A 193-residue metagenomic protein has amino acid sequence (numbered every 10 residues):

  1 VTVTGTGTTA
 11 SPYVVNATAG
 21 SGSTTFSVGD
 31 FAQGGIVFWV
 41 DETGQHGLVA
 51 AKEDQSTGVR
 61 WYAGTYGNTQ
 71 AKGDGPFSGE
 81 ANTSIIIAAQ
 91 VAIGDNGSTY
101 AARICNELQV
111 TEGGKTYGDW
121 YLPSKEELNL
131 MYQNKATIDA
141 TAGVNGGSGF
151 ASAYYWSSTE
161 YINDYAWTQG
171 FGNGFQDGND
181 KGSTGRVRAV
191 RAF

Functional and structural regions predicted by a protein language model:
V1-G22: Surface-exposed, low-helix, low-complexity loop/repeat segments of extracellular attachment proteins
T2-G7, I36-W39, W156: Short amphipathic beta-strand and strand-loop transition segments with alternating hydrophobic
G5-S11, V40-G44, Y161-N163: Short, ordered beta-strand-loop transition motifs
V15, V49, D119-P123, L128: Conserved short hydrophobic patches within well-ordered secondary structure
G22-T111, W120, A153, D164-T168 (+1 more regions): Extracellular adhesion/carbohydrate-recognition regions
E42, D54, S98, E107-L108 (+1 more regions): C-terminal, surface-exposed recognition/capping segments
G114-W120, A142-G143: Surface-exposed patches in mature extracellular/periplasmic domains of secreted proteins
